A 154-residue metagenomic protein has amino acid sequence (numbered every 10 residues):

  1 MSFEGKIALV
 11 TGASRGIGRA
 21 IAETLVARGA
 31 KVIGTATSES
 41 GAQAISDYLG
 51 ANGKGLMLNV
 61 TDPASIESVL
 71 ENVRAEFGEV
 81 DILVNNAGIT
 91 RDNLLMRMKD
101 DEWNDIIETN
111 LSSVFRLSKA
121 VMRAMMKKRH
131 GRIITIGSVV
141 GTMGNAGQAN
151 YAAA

Functional and structural regions predicted by a protein language model:
I7, S14-R15: Conserved glycine-rich cofactor-binding loop
R28-A44: Conserved glycine-rich Rossmann-like NAD(P)H-binding loop of the short-chain dehydrogenase/reductase
L58-S68, D100: The beta1-alpha1 cofactor-binding region of Rossmann-like NAD(H)/NADP(H)-dependent oxidoreductases
L94-L95, E102-I107: Substrate-binding pocket helix/loop in short-chain dehydrogenase/reductase
M96, M143-A149: Active-site loop immediately N-terminal to the catalytic Tyr-X3-Lys motif of short-chain dehydrogenase/reductase
S118, A154: Active-site helix of classical SDR
S138: Residue(s) in the substrate-gating loop at a strand-loop-helix junction that position the organic substrate next
